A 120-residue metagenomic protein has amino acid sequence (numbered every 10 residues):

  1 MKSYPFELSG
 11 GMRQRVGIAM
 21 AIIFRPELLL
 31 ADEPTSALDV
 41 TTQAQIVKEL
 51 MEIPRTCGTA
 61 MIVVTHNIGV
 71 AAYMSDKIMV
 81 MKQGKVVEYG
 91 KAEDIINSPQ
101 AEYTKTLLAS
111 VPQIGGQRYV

Functional and structural regions predicted by a protein language model:
Y4-L8, M12: Conserved ABC ATPase signature
I23-E27: A short, proline-enriched helix->beta-strand linker immediately N-terminal to the Walker B motif in ABC-type P-loop
A44-C57, G69: Helical segment within the ABC ATPase nucleotide-binding domain
A71-Y73: A short, surface-exposed alpha-helical micro-motif characterized by mixed small hydrophobic and charged/polar residues
Y89-G90, S98: ABC ATPase "signature
N97-V120: C-terminal boundary and immediately downstream tail of ABC-type ATPase nucleotide-binding domains
